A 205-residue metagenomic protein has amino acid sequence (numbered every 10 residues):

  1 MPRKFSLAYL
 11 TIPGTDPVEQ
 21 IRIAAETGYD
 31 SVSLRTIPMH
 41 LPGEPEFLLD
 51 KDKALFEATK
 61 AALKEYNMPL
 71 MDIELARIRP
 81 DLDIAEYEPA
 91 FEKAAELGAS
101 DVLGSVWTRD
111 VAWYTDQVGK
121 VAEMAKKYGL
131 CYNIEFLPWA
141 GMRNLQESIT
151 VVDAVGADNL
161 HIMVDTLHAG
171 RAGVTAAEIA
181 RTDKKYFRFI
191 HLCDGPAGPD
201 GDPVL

Functional and structural regions predicted by a protein language model:
M1-D101, K126, A157, K185 (+1 more regions): N-terminal pre-domain/capping segments
R3-F5, P42-G43, E74, S105 (+3 more regions): General secondary-structure edge motif
R3-L7, K120-L205: Acidic/histidine-rich catalytic cores of soluble enzymes
T11-P13, T36-P38, A76-R79, W107-D110 (+3 more regions): Active-site-proximal loop/turn and secondary-structure-junction residues that shape catalytic pockets, frequently
V18-Q20, I37, P45, E86 (+5 more regions): A generic "cationic amphipathic patch" detector
P42-G43, D81, A112-W113, R143 (+1 more regions): Short secondary-structure boundary/hinge segments and terminal tails
L48-E57, I84-A90, Y114-A122, L145-T150 (+1 more regions): Charged helix-capping and loop-helix junction motifs
A90-W107, V111-Y114, V118: Hydrophobic alpha-helical segments and helix pairs
